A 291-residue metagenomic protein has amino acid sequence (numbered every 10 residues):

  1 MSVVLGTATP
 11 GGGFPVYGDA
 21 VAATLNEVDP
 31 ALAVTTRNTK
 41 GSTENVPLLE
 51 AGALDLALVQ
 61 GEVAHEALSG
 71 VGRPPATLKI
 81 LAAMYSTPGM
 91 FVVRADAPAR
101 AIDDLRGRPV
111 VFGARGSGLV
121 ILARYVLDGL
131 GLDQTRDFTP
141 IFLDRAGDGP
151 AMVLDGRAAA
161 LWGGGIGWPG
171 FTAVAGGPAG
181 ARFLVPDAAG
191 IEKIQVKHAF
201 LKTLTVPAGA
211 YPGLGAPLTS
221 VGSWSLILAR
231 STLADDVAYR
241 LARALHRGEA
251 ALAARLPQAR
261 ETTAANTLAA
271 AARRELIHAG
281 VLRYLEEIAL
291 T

Functional and structural regions predicted by a protein language model:
M1-V3, G13-G18, N45-V63: Conserved N-terminal glycine/acidic-rich loop preference
S2-V28, L32-A33, S86-R157, A264-G280: Bilobed "Venus flytrap"/periplasmic-binding protein-like clamshell domains and structurally analogous long
G61-V63, V71-G72, A97, Q134-L228 (+1 more regions): Pocket-lining segment of extracytoplasmic ligand-binding domains
H65-S69, A76-Y85: Short beta-strand-centered segments that line the small-molecule binding cleft or hinge of alpha/beta clamshell
M84-P88, V221-G222: Short, solvent-exposed loop/turn segments at the edges of secondary structure
P109, R115-V126, L201-A270: Ligand-binding clefts/hinges and TM-proximal coupling segments of bilobed small-molecule sensing domains
R145-D148, L154-D155, G165-P178, F183 (+3 more regions): An extracytoplasmic/periplasmic, membrane-proximal ligand-sensing/linker region
